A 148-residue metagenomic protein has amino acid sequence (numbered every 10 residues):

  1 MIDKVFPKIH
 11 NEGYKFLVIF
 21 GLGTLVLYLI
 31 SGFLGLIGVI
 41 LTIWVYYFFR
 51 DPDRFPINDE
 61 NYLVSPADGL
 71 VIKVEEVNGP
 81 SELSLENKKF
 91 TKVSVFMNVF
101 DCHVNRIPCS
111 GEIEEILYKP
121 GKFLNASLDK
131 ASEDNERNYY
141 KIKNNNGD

Functional and structural regions predicted by a protein language model:
M1-V18: N-terminal membrane-targeting/pre-transmembrane regions
D3-K8, R50-P56, S127, Y140: Ferredoxin-like alpha/beta domains used as RNA- or RNAP-binding modules
E12-L17, I30-I40: Alpha-helical transmembrane segments
G21-S31: Hydrophobic alpha-helical transmembrane segments
F33-N58: Transmembrane alpha-helices and immediately adjacent membrane-cytoplasm interface residues in multi-pass integral
P52-Y62, N98-V104: Short aromatic-glycine motifs in intrinsically disordered, low-complexity regions
I57-N78: Membrane-cytosol interface motif
V71-D148: Cytosolic, membrane-proximal regulatory domains of ion/volume homeostasis and mechanosensation machinery
